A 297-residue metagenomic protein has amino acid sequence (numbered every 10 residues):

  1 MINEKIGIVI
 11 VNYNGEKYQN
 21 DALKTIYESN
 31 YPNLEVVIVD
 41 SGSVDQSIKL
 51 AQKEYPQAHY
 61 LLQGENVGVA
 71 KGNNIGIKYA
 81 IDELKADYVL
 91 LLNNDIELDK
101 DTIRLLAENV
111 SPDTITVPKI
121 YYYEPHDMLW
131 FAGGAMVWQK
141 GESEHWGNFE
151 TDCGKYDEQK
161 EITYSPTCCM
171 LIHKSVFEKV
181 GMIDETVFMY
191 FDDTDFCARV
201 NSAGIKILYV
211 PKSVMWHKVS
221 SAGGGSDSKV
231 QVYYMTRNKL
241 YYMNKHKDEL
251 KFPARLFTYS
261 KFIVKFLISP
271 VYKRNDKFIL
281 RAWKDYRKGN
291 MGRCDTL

Functional and structural regions predicted by a protein language model:
G15-E28: Short, well-formed alpha-helical segments that are part of the catalytic scaffolds of diverse glycosyltransferases
T25, P32, D40-K49, E65 (+1 more regions): A conserved acidic beta->alpha catalytic loop
L62-E83: Glycine-rich, basic loop-to-helix element that forms the pyrophosphate-binding segment of sugar-nucleotide handling
K85-E97: Short beta-strand-to-loop acidic/aromatic patch adjacent to the donor-nucleotide binding site
I96-F131, M136-Q139: Conserved donor NDP-sugar-binding/catalytic core segment of glycosyltransferases
V137-T163: Short, flexible, basic/aromatic active-site loop/helix in glycosyltransferases
T163-I172, V176-V214: A short, conserved alpha-helix in the catalytic core of glycosyltransferases
K229-N238, D248-L297: Non-catalytic, C-terminal membrane-associated alpha-helical segments of glycosyltransferases
